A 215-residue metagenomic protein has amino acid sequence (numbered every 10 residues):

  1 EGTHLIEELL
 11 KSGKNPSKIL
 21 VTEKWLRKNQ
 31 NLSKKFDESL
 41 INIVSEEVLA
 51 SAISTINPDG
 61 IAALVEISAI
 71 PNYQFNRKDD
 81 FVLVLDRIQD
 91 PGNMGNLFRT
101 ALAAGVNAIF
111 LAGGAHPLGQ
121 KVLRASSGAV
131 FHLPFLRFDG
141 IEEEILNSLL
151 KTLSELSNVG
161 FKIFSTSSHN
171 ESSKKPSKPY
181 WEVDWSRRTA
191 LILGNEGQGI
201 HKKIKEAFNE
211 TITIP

Functional and structural regions predicted by a protein language model:
E1-P91: Arg/Lys-rich RNA-binding interfaces used to dock onto structured RNA substrates
K11, N42, I70, Q74-S173: RNA substrate-binding interface of SAM-dependent RNA methyltransferases
T22, A112, I214: Conserved residues at the C-terminal ends of beta-strands
K28-N31, H116-V122, Q198-A207: Short, glycine/polar-rich helix-capping loops at beta-to-alpha or helix-loop-helix junctions that flank or form
F36-D37, S126, F131, A207-F208: Short, structured coil segments at secondary-structure junctions
F164-P215: Active-site/ligand-binding-proximal alpha/beta "capping" segment
